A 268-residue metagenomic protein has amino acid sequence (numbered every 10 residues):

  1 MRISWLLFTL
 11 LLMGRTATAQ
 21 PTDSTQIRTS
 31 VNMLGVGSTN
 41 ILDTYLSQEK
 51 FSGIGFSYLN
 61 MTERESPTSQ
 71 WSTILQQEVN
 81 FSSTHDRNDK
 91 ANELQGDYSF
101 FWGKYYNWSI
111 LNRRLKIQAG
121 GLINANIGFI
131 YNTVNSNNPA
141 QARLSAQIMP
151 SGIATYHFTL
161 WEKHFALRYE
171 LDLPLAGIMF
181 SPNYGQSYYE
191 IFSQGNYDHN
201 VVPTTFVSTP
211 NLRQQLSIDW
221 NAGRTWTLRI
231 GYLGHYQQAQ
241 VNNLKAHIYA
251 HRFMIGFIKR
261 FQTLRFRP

Functional and structural regions predicted by a protein language model:
Q20-S72, Q262, P268: Short glycine/proline- and aromatic-enriched beta-strand/turn motifs that initiate or cap beta-hairpins
N32-S38, L75-S83, A119-F129, A154 (+2 more regions): Transmembrane beta-barrel strands of outer-membrane/channel proteins
L42-K50, T84-N92, N135-A142, N200-T204 (+2 more regions): Extracellular loop and loop/strand-boundary signature of outer-membrane beta-barrel proteins
K50-Y58, N92-F100, L115, A140-P150 (+2 more regions): Residues that define the transmembrane beta-barrel architecture of outer-membrane proteins
F56-S66, F100-Y106, G121, P150-Y156 (+3 more regions): Residues on the lipid-exposed face of transmembrane beta-strands in outer-membrane beta-barrel proteins
T68-T73, N112, L160-F165, T225-L228 (+1 more regions): Repeated loop/turn-to-beta-strand initiation elements of outer-membrane beta-barrel proteins
N137-T225, Y236: Outer-membrane beta-barrel transmembrane domain signature
Y249-P268: Outer-membrane beta-barrel "beta-signal"
